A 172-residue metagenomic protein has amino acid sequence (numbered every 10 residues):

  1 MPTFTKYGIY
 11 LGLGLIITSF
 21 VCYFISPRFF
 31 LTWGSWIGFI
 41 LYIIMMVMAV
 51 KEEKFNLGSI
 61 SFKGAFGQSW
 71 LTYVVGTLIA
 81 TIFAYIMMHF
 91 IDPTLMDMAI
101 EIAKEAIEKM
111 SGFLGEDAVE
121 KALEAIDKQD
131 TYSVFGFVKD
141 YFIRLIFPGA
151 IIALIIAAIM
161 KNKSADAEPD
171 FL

Functional and structural regions predicted by a protein language model:
M1-F4, N162-L172: Short, charged juxtamembrane terminal tails flanking transmembrane helices
M1-K54: Transmembrane alpha-helical insertion/packing segments
P2, K6-Y10, G67-G76: Alpha-helical transmembrane segments of multi-pass membrane proteins
G14-C22, Y42-M45, G76-A84, P148 (+2 more regions): Alpha-helical transmembrane segments of multipass membrane proteins
E52-A65, H89: Membrane-helix interface/capping segments
Y73-I100: Hydrophobic alpha-helical membrane-insertion segments
I91-T131: Membrane-interface interhelical loops and short interface/amphipathic helices in multi-pass inner-membrane
E124-A150: Individual transmembrane alpha-helix segments
